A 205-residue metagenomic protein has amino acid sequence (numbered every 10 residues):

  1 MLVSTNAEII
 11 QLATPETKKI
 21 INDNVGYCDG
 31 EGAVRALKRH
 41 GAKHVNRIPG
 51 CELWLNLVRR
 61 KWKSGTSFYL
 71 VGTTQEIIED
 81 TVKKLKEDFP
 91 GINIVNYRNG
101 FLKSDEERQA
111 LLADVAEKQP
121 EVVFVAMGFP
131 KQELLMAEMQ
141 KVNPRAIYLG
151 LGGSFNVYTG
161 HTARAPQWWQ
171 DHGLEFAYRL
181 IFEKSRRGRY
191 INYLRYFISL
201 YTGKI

Functional and structural regions predicted by a protein language model:
M1-E52: N-terminal nucleotide/polyanion-binding subdomain common to many enzyme families
N6-I9, M127-Q132, S154: Short glycine-rich anion-binding loops that position phosphate/pyrophosphate groups of nucleotides and phosphorylated
G26-C28, V45-I48, G91-Y97, N143-G152: Short hydrophobic/aromatic-enriched beta-strand-loop microsegments
V34-D114, K118: Conserved beta-alpha
V34-R39, R164-I205: A transmembrane-helix-recognition feature enriched in membrane-embedded lipid enzymes and envelope glyco-/phospholipid
V82, E133-V142: Short Gly/Thr/Asp-enriched flexible loops that form oxyanion-binding sites at enzyme active sites
N99-K103, P144-F182: Short, flexible loop segments at boundaries between secondary-structure elements
V115, Q119-F129: Proline-aspartate-enriched helix->loop->beta-strand connector
